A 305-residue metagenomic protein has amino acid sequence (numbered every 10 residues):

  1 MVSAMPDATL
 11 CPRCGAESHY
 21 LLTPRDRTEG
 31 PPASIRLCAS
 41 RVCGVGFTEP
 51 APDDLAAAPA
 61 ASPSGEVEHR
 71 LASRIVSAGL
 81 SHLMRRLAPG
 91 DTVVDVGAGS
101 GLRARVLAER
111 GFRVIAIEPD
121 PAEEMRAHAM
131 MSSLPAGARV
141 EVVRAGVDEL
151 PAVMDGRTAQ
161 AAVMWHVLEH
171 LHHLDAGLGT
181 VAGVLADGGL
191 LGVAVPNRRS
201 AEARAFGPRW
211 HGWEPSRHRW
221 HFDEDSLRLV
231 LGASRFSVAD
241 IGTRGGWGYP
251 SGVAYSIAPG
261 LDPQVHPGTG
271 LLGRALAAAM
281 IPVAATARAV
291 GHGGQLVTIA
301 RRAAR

Functional and structural regions predicted by a protein language model:
V2-W165, D175-G179, T243-R244, H266 (+2 more regions): Conserved N-terminal segment of class I S-adenosyl-L-methionine
R27-E29, A239-H266: Conserved catalytic loop of SAM-dependent methyltransferase domains
A60-V67, F206-P215, A254-Q264: Short glycine/proline- and charge-enriched loop/turn segments that cap or connect secondary-structure elements
W165-H172, A194: Short catalytic micro-motifs in class I SAM-dependent methyltransferases
H172-A176, A203: Short N-terminal helix/helix-N-cap motif within the alpha/beta-hydrolase-1
D175-L190: A short glycine-rich, Lys/Arg-flanked "PGG" loop and its adjoining helix->strand segment in the class I
V193-W220, D225-V230: Short, glycine-/aromatic-enriched active-site segment of Class I SAM-dependent methyltransferases
I281-A300: Conserved Class I S-adenosyl-L-methionine
